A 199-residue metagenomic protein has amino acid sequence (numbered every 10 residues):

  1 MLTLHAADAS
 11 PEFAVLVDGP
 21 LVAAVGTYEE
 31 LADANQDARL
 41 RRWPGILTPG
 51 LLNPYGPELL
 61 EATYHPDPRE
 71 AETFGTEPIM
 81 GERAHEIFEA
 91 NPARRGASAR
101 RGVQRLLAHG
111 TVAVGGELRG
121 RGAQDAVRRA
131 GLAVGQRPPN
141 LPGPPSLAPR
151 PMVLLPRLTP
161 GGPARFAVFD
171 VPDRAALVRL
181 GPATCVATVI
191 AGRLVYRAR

Functional and structural regions predicted by a protein language model:
M1-A34, R150-T184, V189-R199: N-terminal metal-binding scaffold of metallo-dependent hydrolase/deaminase domains
M1-L2, E30-R83, A93: Replace "His-x-His-based motif
Q36-R41, V134-G135, T188: Conserved beta-strand scaffold positions in the cores of enzyme catalytic domains, especially in NTP/NDP-utilizing
D37-R42, I46, P139-L154, G162: Short, well-ordered secondary-structure micro-motifs within conserved domains or adaptor modules
A71-M80, E89, A93, Q136-A148: Long, charge-dense
E86-A108: Alpha-helix-centered segments that form part of catalytic cores
Q104-L107, D125, T159: Alpha-helical segments flanking ligand/cofactor-binding loops in enzyme cores
H109-S146: Active-site loop-helix segments enriched in His/Asp/Glu that coordinate and activate a nucleophilic water at divalent
